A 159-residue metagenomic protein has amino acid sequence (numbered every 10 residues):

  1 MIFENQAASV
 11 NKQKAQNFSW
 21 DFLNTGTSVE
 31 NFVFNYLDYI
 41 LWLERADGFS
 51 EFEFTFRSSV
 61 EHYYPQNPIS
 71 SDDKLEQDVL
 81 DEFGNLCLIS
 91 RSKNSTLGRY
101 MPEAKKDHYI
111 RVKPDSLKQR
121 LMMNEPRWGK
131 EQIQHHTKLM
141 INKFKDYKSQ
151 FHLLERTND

Functional and structural regions predicted by a protein language model:
M1-D159: Flexible coil/loop and intrinsically disordered segments
